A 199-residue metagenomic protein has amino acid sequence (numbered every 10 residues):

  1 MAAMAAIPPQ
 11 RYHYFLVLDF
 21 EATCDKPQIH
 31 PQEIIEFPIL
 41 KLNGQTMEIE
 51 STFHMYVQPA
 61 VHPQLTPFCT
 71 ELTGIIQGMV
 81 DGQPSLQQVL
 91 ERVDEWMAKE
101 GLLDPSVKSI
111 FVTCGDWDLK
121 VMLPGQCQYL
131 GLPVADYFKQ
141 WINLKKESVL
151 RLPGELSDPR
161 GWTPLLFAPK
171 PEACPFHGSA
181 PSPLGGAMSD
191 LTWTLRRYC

Functional and structural regions predicted by a protein language model:
M1-F20: N-terminal accessory regions of nucleic-acid-interacting proteins
P8, H13, H30-I35, K41-T73 (+1 more regions): Metal-dependent phosphoesterase core characteristic of DEDDh/y 3'-5' exonuclease domains
F20-Q28: Short acidic, Gly/Ser-rich segments with clustered Asp/Glu that frequently serve as metal-coordination loops in enzyme
I75-V80: Short glycine/proline- and acidic residue-enriched helix-loop micro-motifs that form flexible lids or anion-recognition
D81-E95: Glycine-rich, highly charged phosphate/nucleotide-binding loops
